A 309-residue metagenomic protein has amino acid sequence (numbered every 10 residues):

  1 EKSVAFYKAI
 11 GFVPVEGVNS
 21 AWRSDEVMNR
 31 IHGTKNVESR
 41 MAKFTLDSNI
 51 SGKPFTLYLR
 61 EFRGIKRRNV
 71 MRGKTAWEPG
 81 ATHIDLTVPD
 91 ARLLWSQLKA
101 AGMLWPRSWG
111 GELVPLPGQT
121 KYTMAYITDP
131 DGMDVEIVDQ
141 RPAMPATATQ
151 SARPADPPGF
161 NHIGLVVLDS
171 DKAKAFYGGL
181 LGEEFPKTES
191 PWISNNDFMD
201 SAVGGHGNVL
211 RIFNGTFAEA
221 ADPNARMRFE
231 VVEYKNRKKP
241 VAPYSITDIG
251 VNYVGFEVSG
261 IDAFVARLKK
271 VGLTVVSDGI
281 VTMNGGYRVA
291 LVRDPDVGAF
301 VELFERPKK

Functional and structural regions predicted by a protein language model:
E1, R40-G64, R68-L98, Y122-T128 (+4 more regions): Vicinal oxygen chelate
E1-K53, L165-R226, A263, K270 (+1 more regions): Core segments of cupin and vicinal oxygen chelate
E1-V4, V13-S20, P79-L86, V138-K174 (+3 more regions): N-terminal beta-strand motif that seeds the catalytic metal site of vicinal oxygen chelate
R23-N29, I65-M71, A143-T149, S194-F198 (+1 more regions): A short, acidic/glycine-rich surface segment
L57-F62, A125-Q150: Short, structured interface segments
G102-P106, E184, G272-V276: A common structural junction motif
P115-Q119, V281-N284: Short loop/turn motifs at secondary-structure junctions and domain boundaries
D129-V135, D294-V301: Short, glycine-anchored, charge-dense loop/turn motifs used at functional sites
